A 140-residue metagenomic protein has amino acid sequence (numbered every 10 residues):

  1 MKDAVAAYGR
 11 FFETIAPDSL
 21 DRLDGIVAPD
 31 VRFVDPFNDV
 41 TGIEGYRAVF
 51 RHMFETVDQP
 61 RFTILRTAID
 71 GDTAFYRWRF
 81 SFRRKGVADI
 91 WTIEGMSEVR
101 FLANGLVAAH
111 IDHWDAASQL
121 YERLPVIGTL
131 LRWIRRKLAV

Functional and structural regions predicted by a protein language model:
M1-R10, F33-P36, H52-V57, A108: Short, mixed-charge, low-aromatic patches
K2-I26: Short acidic-aromatic low-complexity motifs
D3, A7, G45, W91: Soluble or luminal CAZymes and related metallo-dependent hydrolases
L20-D72: A solvent-exposed, acidic/Ser-Thr-rich amphipathic alpha-helical stretch
E55-R61, L65-V140: A beta-strand edge to alpha-helix "cap/lid" segment located at domain peripheries
